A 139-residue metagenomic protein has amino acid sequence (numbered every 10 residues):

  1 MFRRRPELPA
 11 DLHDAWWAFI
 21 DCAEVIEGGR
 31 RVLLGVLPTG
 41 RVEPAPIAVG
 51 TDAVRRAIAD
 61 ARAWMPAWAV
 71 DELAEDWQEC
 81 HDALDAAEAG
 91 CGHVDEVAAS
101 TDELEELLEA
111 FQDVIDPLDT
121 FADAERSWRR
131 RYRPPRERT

Functional and structural regions predicted by a protein language model:
M1-R3: Short, aromatic- and cysteine-enriched interfacial helices/patches that mediate contacts at lipid membranes
R5-L37, H93-T139: C-terminal amphipathic alpha-helix
W17, P44-D52, A74-Q78, T101-Q112: Short, charged, amphipathic alpha-helical segments
V25-G29, A53, A57-D60, A83-A86: Amphipathic, well-ordered alpha-helical segments in soluble domains
A53-E79: Short, solvent-exposed, charged loop/turn and helix-capping segments that join or cap alpha-helices on peripheral
E72-E96: Short, solvent-exposed interaction modules
